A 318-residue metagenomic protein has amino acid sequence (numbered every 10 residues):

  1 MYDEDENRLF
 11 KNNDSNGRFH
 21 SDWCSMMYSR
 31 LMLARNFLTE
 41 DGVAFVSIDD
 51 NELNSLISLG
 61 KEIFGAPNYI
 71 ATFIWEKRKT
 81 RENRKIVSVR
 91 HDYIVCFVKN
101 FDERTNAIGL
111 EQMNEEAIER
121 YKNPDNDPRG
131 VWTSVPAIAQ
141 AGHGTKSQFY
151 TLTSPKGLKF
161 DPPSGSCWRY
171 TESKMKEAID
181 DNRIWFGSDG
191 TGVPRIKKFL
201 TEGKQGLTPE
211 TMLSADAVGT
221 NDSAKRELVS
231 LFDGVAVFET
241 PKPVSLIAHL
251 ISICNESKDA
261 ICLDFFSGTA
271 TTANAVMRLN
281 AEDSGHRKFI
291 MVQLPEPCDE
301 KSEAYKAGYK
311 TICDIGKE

Functional and structural regions predicted by a protein language model:
M1-I261, D283, L294-E300: Class I S-adenosyl-L-methionine
M27, T272, G316: Aromatic/hydrophobic pocket-lining residues that form the small-molecule binding cavity in soluble enzyme cores
D259-L279: A phosphate-binding catalytic loop at a beta-strand-loop-alpha-helix junction that coordinates phosphoryl groups
R278-E318: PRPP-dependent phosphoribosyltransferase catalytic core
